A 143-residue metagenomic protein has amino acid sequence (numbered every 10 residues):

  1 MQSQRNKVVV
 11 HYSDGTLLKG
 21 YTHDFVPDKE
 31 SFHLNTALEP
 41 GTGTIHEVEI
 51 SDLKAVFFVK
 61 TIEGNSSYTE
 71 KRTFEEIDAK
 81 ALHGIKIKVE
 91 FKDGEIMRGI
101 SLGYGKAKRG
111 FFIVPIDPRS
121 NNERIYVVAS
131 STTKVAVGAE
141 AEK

Functional and structural regions predicted by a protein language model:
M1-K143: Conserved RNA-binding domains used in RNP assembly and mRNA/RNA metabolism
